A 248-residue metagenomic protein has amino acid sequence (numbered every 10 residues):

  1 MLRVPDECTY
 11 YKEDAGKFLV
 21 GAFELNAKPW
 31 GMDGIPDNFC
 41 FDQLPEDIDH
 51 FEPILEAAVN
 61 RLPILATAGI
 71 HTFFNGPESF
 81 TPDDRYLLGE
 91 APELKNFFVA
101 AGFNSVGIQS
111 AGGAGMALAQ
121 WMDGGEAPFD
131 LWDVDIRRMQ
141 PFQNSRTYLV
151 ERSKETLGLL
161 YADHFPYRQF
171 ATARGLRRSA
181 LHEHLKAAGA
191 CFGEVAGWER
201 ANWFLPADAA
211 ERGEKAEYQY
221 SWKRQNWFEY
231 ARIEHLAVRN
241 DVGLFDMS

Functional and structural regions predicted by a protein language model:
D6, A15, P29, D37-R177: C-terminal catalytic lobe of FAD-dependent flavoproteins
C8-T9, V242: A generic local secondary-structure boundary/capping motif
Y10-K12, F18-A22, R200: Short hydrophobic-aromatic micro-motifs
K17-A22, F98-V99, R212-E217: Short, well-ordered strand-loop elements centered on a beta-strand within folded domains, enriched for acidic residues
V20, G69-I70, V99-A100, E194 (+1 more regions): General beta-strand structural signal in soluble alpha/beta enzymes
F23-I35: Catalytic strand-loop segment that frames the active site of acyl-thioester-processing enzymes
F129-S248: Glycine/proline-enriched, intrinsically flexible loops and inter-domain linkers
